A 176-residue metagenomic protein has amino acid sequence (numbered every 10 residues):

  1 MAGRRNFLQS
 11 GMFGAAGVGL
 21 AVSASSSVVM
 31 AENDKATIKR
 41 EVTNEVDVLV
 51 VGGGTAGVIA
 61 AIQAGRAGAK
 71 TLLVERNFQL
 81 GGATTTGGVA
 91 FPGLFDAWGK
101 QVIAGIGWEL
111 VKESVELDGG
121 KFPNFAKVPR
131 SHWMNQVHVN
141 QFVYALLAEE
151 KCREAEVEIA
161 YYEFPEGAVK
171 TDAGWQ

Functional and structural regions predicted by a protein language model:
M1, V22-G53, R66: C-terminal segment of N-terminal export signals and the immediately downstream linker at the start of the mature
M1-A15: N-terminal secretory signal peptides and thylakoid transit peptides that target proteins across membranes
A15-A21: Bacterial N-terminal signal peptides
K39-V46, K121-N124, W175: Mature N-terminal, pre-catalytic/accessory segment of carbohydrate-active enzymes
G52, E75-R76: The Walker A (P-loop) glycine that initiates the GxxxxGKT/S ATP-binding motif of P-loop NTPases
G57: N-terminal Rossmann-fold NAD(P) dinucleotide-binding loop
A61-I62: Generic hydrophobic/aromatic pocket-lining and core-packing "Φ" positions
A69-K70, R76-G167, T171-A173: Conserved N-terminal/central alpha/beta ligand/cofactor-binding core
